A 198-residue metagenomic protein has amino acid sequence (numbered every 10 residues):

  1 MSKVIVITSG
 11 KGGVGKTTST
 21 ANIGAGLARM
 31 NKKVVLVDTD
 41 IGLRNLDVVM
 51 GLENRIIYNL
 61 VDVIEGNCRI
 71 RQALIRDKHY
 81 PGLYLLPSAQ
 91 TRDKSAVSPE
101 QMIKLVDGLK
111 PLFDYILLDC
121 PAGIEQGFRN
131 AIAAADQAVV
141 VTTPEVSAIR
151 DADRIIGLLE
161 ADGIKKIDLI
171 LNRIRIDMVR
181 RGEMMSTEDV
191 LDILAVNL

Functional and structural regions predicted by a protein language model:
M1-V4, A161: Acidic-aromatic/histidine active-site loop/patch
V4-R69, Y115: Walker A/P-loop NTP-binding active-site region of P-loop NTPases, recognizing the glycine-rich GxxxxGKT/S
I5, V37, Y84-L86, V139 (+1 more regions): Hydrophobic/aromatic beta-strand patches that form the interior of the parallel beta-sheet core in alpha/beta enzyme
S9, D38, P87-Q90, C120 (+1 more regions): Flexible glycine-/small-residue-rich
G12, D93-K94, G123, S147: Glycine-/small-residue-rich active-site loops that bind phosphorylated ligands and cofactors
K16, T20, S98, M102 (+1 more regions): Short, conserved glycine- and acidic-residue-centered signature motifs in active-site or ligand-binding loops
T39-P111: P-loop/Walker-type NTP enzyme "switch/lid" segment
K104, G108-P111, Y115, C120-L198: Conserved catalytic-core segment of NTP-binding enzymes
